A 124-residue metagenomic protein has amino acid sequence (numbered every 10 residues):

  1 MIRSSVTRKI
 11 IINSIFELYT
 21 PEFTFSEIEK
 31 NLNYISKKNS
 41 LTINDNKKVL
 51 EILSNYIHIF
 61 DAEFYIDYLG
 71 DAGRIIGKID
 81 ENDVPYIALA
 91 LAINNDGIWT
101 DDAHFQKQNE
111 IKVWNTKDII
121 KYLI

Functional and structural regions predicted by a protein language model:
M1, L41-I43, D80: Short gly/ser/thr-rich secondary-structure transition/capping motifs
M1-E22: Short, well-structured N-terminal submotif of metal-dependent ribonuclease cores
R8, L50-E51, I87: Short glycine-/small-residue-rich flexible loop motifs, especially phosphate/cofactor-binding loops
N13-I15, E22-D71: PIN-domain endoribonuclease scaffold, especially VapC-family toxins
H58-G97, A103: Active-site neighborhoods of divalent-metal-dependent phosphate/nucleic-acid chemistry enzymes
L91-I124: Acidic, PIN/NYN-like endoribonuclease modules and their adjacent C-terminal/linker elements
